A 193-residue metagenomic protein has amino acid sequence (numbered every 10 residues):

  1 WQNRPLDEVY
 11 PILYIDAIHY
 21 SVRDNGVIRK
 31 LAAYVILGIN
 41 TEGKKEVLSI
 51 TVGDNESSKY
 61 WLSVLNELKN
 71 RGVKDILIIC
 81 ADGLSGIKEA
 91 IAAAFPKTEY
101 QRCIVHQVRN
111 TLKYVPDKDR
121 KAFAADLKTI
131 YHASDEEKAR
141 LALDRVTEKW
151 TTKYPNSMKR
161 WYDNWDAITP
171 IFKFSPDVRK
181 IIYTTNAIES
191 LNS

Functional and structural regions predicted by a protein language model:
W1-C80, S85, E89, A94-K97 (+2 more regions): RNase H-like nuclease fold core
L6, P11, R23, V27 (+11 more regions): Short capping/connector residues at structural and topological boundaries
E8, S63, D82, G86 (+7 more regions): Residue-level signal for alpha-helical context at structural boundaries
I12, K30-A33, S58-L62, A81-K88 (+8 more regions): Amphipathic alpha-helical transducer elements in NTP-driven molecular machines
T41, T51-V52, W61, K69 (+3 more regions): A detector of single, family-specific signature residues that are central to catalytic or substrate-handling motifs
I78-S85, A90-D126: Conserved beta-strand -> loop -> alpha-helix junction used to position metal-binding or nucleic-acid-contacting
T129, A133-S193: Acidic/histidine-rich catalytic cores and adjacent linkers of DNA breakage/strand-transfer/modification proteins
